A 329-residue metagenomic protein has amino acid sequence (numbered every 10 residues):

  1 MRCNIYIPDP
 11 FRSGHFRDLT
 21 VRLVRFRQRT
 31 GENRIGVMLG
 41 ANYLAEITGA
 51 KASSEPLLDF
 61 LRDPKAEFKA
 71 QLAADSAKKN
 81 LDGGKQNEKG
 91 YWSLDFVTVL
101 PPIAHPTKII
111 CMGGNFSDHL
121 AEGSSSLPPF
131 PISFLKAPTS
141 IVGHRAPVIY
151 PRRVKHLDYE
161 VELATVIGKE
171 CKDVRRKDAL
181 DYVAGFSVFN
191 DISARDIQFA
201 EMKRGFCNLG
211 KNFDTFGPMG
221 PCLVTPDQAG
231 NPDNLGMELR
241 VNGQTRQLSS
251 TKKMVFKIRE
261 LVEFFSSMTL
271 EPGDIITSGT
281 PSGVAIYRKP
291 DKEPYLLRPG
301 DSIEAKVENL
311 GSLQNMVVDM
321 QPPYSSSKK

Functional and structural regions predicted by a protein language model:
F11, F16-P131, S302, Y324 (+1 more regions): N-terminal non-catalytic cap/leader segment that marks the start of a structured domain
F16, N33, L94, H119 (+1 more regions): Catalytic-pocket segment enriched in acidic/His residues
V24, V99-P101, A121-S124, V148-L157 (+5 more regions): A generic local secondary-structure boundary/capping motif
R27, G114, K136-P138, R145 (+7 more regions): Short, structured patches in soluble enzyme cores that scaffold and shape functional sites
V37, S125-H144, Y159, L297-N309: Structural signature of FAD isoalloxazine-binding scaffolds in flavoprotein oxidoreductases
A104, C111, E160, E271 (+1 more regions): Residue-level recognition of short, solvent-exposed, well-ordered loop/turn junctions that link secondary-structure
